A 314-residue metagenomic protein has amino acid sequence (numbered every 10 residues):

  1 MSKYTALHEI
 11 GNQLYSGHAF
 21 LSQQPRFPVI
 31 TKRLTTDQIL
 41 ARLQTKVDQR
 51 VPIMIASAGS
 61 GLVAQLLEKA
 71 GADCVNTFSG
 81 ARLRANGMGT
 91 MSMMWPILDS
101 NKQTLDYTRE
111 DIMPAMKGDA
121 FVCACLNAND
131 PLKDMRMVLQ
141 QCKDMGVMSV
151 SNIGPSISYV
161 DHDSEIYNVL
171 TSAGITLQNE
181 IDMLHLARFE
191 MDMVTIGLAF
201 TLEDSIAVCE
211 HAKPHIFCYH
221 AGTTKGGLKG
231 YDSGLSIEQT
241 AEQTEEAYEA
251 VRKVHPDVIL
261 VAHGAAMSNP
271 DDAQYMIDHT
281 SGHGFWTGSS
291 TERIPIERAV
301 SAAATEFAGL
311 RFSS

Functional and structural regions predicted by a protein language model:
Y4-S57, Q65-K69, E110-K117: N-terminal amphipathic alpha-helix/helix-capping segment at the start of soluble metabolic enzymes
L40-I55, A115-N127, L186-L198, A250-A265: Short beta-strand/loop segments at the ligand-binding rim of alpha/beta enzyme cores
I53-A58, V75-T77, V122-L126, V150-N152 (+4 more regions): Hydrophobic faces of well-ordered beta-strands that scaffold small-molecule active sites in alpha/beta enzyme cores
G61-A70, L132-Q141, L202-A212, A265-G282: Catalytic cores of alpha/beta
V63, A70, C74, M91-Q178 (+1 more regions): Active-site beta->alpha loop and helix N-cap motifs at the rims of alpha/beta catalytic domains
C74-N86, M145, S149-V160, H215-G230 (+1 more regions): Glycine-rich phosphate-binding active-site loops on the catalytic face of alpha/beta enzymes
G87-I97, H162, K229-T240, E292-S314: C-terminal helical cap(s) of enzyme catalytic domains, especially alpha/beta-barrels
D134-T244, H255: Conserved anion-binding
